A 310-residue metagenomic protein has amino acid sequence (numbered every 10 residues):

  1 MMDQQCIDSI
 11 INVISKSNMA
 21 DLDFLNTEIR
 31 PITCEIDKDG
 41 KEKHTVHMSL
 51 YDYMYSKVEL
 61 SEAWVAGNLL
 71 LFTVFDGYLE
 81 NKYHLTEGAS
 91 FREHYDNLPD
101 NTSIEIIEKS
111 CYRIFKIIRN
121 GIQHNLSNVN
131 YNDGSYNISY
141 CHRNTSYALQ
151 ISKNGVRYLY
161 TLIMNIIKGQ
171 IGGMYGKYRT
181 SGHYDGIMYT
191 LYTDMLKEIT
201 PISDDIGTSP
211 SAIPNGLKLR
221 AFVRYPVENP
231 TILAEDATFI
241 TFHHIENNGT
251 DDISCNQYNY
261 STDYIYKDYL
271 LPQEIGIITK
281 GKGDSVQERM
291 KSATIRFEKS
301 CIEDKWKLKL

Functional and structural regions predicted by a protein language model:
M1-V13, C111, F115: N-terminal "assembly arms/tails" that initiate or stabilize quaternary assembly in self-assembling proteins
S17-S61, N132-L310: Polyanionic, low-complexity intrinsically disordered segments
C34-P99: Short, contiguous, well-structured surface segments enriched in hydrophobic/aromatic residues
V58, I104-E105: Conserved interaction-surface patches within small, structured recognition/assembly domains
L60-N68, E108-Y112, K153-R157: Amphipathic, non-membrane alpha-helical segments in soluble helical-bundle scaffolds
L79, Y83, E105, Q123 (+3 more regions): Hydrophobic/aromatic-lined pockets within catalytic cores
T86-S103, Y131-S146: Short, charged amphipathic alpha-helical segments flanked by flexible coils
I107-N137: Histidine-centered, metal-coordinating catalytic motifs and their short helical/loop contexts
